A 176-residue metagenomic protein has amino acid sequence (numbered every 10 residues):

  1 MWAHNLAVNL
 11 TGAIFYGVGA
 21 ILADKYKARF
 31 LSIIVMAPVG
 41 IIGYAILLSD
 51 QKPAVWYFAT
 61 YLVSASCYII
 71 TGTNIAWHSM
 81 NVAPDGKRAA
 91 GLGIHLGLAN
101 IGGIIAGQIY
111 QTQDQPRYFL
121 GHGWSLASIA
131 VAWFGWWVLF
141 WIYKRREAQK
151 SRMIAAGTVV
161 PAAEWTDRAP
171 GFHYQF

Functional and structural regions predicted by a protein language model:
M1-L10, A90: Loop-to-transmembrane helix entry
N9-I14, N100-G102: Short hydrophobic/small-residue motifs within alpha-helical transmembrane segments of multi-pass transporter-like
I14-A28, D114: Helix-to-loop junctions at the C-terminal end of transmembrane segments in multipass secondary transporters
L31-I46: Structural signature of the two symmetry-related core transmembrane helices
L48-T60, I70: Helix-loop junctions at membrane interfaces in 12-TM secondary transporters
C67-P84, R88, L92, A106: Intracellular juxtamembrane helix-capping segments at the cytosolic ends of symmetry-related transmembrane helices
D85-F119, W124-S128: A late C-terminal transmembrane helix in Major Facilitator Superfamily
I94, R117-F176: Intracellular terminal tails of multi-pass secondary transporters
